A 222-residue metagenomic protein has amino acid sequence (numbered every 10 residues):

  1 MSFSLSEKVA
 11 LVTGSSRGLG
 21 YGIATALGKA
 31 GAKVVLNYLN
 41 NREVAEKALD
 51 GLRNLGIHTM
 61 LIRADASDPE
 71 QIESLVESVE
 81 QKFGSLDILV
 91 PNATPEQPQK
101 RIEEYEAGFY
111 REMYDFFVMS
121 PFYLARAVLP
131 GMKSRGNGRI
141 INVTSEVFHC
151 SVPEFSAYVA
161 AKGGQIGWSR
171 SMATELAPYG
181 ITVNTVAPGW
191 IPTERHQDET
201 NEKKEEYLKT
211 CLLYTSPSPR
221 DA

Functional and structural regions predicted by a protein language model:
V9, S16-G18: Conserved glycine-rich cofactor-binding loop
A32-K47: Conserved glycine-rich Rossmann-like NAD(P)H-binding loop of the short-chain dehydrogenase/reductase
T94, K100-I102, E106-Y114, H196 (+1 more regions): Substrate-binding pocket helix/loop in short-chain dehydrogenase/reductase
E103-F122, N137, I141, Q165: Catalytic Tyr-X3-Lys loop
A125, A161, S169: Active-site helix of classical SDR
P130, T174-E175: Alpha-helical segment proximal to the catalytic Tyr-Lys
S145: Residue(s) in the substrate-gating loop at a strand-loop-helix junction that position the organic substrate next
Y214-A222: Single conserved hydrophobic/aromatic residue that forms the stacking wall/gate of nucleotide- or nucleobase-binding
